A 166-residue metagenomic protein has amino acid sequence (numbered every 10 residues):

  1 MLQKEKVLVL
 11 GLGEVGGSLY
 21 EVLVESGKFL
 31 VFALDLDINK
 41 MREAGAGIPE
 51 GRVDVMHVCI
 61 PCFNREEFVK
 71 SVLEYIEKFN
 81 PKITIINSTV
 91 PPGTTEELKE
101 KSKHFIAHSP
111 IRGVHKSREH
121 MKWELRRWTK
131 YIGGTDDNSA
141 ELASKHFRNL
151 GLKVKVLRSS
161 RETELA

Functional and structural regions predicted by a protein language model:
M1-G51: NAD(P)+-binding Rossmann beta1-loop-alpha1 motif at the extreme N-terminus of oxidoreductases
K4-E5, V55, K82, W128: Nucleotide donor/acceptor-binding cores
G17-L19, F68, G93-T95: Short glycine/serine/threonine-rich phosphate/pyrophosphate-binding segments that cradle anionic phosphate groups
K28, F79-I83, K103-H104: A short helix->loop->beta-strand "cap" motif at the edges of active sites that frequently abuts
G47-I83: Rossmann-like NAD(P)-binding element
T89-S159: Rossmann-fold dinucleotide-binding core
R161-A166: Segments forming oxygen-rich coordination pockets for charged ligands
